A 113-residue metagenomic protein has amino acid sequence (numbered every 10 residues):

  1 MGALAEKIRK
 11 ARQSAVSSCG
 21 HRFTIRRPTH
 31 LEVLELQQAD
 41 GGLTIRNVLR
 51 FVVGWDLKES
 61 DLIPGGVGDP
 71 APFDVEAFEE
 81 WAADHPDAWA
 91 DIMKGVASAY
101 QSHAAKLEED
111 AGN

Functional and structural regions predicted by a protein language model:
M1-A11: Short, intrinsically disordered N-terminal pre-domain segments
R9-N113: Short, surface-exposed, charged amphipathic helix/loop patches that serve as local interaction elements
